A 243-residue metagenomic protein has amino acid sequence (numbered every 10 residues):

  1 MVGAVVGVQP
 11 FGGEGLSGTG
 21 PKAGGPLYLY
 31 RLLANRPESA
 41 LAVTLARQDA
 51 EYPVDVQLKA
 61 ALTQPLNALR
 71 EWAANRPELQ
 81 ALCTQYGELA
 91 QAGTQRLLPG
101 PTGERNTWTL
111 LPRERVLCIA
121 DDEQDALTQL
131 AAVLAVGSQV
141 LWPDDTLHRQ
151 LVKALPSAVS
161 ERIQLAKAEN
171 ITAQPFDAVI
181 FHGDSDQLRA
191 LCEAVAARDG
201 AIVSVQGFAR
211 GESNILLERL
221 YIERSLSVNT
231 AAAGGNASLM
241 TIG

Functional and structural regions predicted by a protein language model:
M1-I119, E123-Q124, V136-L141, T146 (+1 more regions): C-terminal segments
Q129-L130, C192: Short glycine/serine-rich donor-binding loops of glycosyltransferases
L130-V136: Conserved short alpha-helical elements in the N-terminal third of ANL/AMP-binding
